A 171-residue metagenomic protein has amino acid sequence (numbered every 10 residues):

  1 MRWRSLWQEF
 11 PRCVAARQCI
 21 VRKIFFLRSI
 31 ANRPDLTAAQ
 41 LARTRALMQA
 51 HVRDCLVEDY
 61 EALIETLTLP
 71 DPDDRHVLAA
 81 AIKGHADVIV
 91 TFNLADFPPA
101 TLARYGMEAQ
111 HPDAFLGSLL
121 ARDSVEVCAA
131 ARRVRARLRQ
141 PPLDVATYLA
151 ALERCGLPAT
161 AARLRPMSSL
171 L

Functional and structural regions predicted by a protein language model:
R2-D35: PIN/NYN-family metal-dependent endoribonuclease catalytic core
V14-A15, L56, E108: Conserved beta-strand segments of alpha/beta enzyme cores
C19, E61, H111-D113: Residues at the C-termini of beta-strands that transition into short coil/loop
I30-V52, S124-R133, R137: Extended, non-globular alpha-helical segments
R53-V88, P142, C155-L171: Active-site neighborhoods of divalent-metal-dependent phosphate/nucleic-acid chemistry enzymes
V77-M107: Acidic, metal-binding active-site segment of PIN/NYN-like and related structure-specific nucleases
A95-L171: Acidic, PIN/NYN-like endoribonuclease modules and their adjacent C-terminal/linker elements
